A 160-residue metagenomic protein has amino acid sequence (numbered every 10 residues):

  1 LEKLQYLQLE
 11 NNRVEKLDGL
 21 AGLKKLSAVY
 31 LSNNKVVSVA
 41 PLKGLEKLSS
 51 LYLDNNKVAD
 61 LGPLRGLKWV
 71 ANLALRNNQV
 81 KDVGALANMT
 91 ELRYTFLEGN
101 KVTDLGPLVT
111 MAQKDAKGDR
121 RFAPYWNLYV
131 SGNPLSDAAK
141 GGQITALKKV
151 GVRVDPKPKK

Functional and structural regions predicted by a protein language model:
L1-T103, P107-A138, G142, K149-K160: Concave beta-strand-loop units of leucine-rich repeat
